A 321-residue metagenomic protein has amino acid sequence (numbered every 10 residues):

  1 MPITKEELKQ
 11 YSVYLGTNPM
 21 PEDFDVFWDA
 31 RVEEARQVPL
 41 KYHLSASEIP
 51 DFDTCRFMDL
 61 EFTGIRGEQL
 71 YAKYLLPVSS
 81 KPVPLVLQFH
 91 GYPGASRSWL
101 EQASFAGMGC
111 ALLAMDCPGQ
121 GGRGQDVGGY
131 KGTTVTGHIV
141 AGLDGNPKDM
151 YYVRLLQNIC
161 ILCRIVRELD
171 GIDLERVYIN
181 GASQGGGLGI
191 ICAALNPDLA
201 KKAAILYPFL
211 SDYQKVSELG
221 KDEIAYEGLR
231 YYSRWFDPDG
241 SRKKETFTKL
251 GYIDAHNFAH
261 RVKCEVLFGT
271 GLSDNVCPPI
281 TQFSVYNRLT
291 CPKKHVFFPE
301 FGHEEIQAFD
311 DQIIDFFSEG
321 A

Functional and structural regions predicted by a protein language model:
M1-C55: N-terminal targeting or regulatory segments adjacent to alpha/beta-hydrolase or S9 domains
A72-L76, K81-Y92: Short beta-strand element of the alpha/beta-hydrolase
R97, A103-A106, C110-Q157: Cap/lid segment of the alpha/beta-hydrolase catalytic domain
H138-S183: Gly/Ser-rich "nucleophile elbow"/oxyanion-hole loop immediately N-terminal to the catalytic nucleophile in hydrolases
I190-G240, F297: Hydrolase active-site cap/lid region
R261-V262, F268-T270, D274: Short beta-strand/loop motif that positions the catalytic acidic residue of the alpha/beta-hydrolase fold
N275-T281: Conserved alpha/beta-hydrolase "acid-adjacent" motif
P292, F297-I306, D311-I314: Histidine-bearing beta->alpha loop at or near hydrolase active sites
